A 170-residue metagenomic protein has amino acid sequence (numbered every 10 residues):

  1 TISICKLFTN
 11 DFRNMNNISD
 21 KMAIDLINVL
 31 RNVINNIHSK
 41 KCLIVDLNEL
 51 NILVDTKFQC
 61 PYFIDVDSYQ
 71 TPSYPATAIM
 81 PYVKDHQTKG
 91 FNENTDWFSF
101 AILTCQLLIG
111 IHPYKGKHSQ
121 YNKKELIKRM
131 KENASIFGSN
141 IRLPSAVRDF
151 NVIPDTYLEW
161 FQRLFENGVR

Functional and structural regions predicted by a protein language model:
T1, L143-V147, G168: Nucleotide/phosphate-binding site architecture used for ATP/NTP-dependent chemistry
T1-L26: Conserved structural core of kinase catalytic domains
D20-H38: Conserved alphaE helix
I34, H38-T56, F63: Catalytic-loop of the protein kinase fold
I52, K123-K124, V169-R170: C-terminal/domain-terminus segments
Y62, D67-D149, T156-W160: C-lobe/activation-segment region of protein kinase-like
V152-R170: Terminal C-lobe "cap" of eukaryotic-type protein kinase domains
